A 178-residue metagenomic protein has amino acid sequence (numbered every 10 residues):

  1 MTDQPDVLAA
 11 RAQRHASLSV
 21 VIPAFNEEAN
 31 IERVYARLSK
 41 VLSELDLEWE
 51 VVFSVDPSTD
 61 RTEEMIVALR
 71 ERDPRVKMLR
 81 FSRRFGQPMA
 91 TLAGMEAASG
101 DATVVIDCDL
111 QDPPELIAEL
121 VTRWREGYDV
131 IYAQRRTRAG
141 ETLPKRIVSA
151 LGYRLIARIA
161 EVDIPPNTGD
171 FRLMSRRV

Functional and structural regions predicted by a protein language model:
M1-K40, L47: N-proximal low-complexity "stem/linker" segments adjacent to membrane-targeting elements
I22, L47-S58, L79-R80: Short beta-strand/loop segment that forms part of the nucleotide-sugar
A29-R33, D60-E64, R80, M89 (+1 more regions): Residue-level preference for short helical/loop micro-motifs built around acidic side chains
R33, R37, R61, M65-A68 (+2 more regions): Alpha-helical transmission elements in cytosolic ATPase-linked domains
L42-L47, R70-R75: Short helix-capping segments at alpha-helix termini
V55-E63, L110-Q111: A conserved acidic beta->alpha catalytic loop
A68, R75, L79-R83, Q87-A97 (+2 more regions): Acceptor/aglycone-binding surface of glycosyltransferases and processive sugar-polymer synthases
